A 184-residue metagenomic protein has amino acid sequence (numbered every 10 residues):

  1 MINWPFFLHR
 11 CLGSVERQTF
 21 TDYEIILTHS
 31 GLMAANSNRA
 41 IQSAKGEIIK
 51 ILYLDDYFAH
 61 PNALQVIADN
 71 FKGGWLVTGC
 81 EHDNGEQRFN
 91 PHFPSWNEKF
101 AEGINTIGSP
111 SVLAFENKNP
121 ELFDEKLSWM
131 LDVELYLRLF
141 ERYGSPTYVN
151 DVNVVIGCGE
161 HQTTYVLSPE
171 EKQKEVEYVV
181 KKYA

Functional and structural regions predicted by a protein language model:
N3-F7: Donor nucleotide-sugar binding loop of glycosyltransferases
G13-D22: Short, acidic, metal-binding catalytic loop of nucleotide-sugar glycosyltransferases
M33-N38, A59-E121, C158, Y165-Q173 (+1 more regions): Flexible acidic/His/Gly-enriched loops in nucleotide-sugar-dependent glycosyltransferase catalytic domains
I49: Short aromatic/hydrophobic "clamp" motif used to bind/position activated sugar donors
L52-D55: Active-site acidic Asp-centered loop
G79, P146-N153, C158: Catalytic beta-strand/loop signature of glycosyltransferases that borders the donor
I104, S109-V112, L127-W129, S145 (+1 more regions): Glycine/small-residue-rich pyrophosphate-binding loop that anchors the diphosphate of NDP-sugar donors
W129-L137: Acidic donor-binding loop at a coil-to-helix junction in glycosyltransferase catalytic cores that engages
